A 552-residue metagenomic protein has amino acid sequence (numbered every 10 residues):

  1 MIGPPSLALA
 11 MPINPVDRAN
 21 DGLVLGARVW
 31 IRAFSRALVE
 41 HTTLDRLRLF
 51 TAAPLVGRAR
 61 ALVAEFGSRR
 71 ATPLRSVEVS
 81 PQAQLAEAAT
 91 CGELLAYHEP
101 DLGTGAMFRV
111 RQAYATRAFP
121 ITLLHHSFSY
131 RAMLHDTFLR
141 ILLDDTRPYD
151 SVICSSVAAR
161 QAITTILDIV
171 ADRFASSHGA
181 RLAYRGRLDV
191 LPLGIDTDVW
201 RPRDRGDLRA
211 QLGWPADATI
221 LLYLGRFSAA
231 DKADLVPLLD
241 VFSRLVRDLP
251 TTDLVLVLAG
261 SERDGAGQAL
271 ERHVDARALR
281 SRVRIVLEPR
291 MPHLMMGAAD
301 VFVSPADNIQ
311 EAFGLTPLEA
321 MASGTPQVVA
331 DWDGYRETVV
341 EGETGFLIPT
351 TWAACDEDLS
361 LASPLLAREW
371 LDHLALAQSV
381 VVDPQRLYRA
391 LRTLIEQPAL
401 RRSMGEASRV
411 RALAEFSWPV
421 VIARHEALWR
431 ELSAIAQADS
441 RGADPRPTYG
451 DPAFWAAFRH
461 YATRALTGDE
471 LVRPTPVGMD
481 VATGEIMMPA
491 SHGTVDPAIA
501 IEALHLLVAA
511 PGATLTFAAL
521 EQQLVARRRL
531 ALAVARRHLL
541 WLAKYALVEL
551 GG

Functional and structural regions predicted by a protein language model:
G57-D145, I499, L524-V525, E549: Extended catalytic core of nucleotide-activated donor transferases of GT-like folds
A88-G92, E288-A299, A322, V340: Short acidic alpha-helix that forms the nucleotide-activated donor recognition element in Leloir-type transferases
L94, G297-A312, T325: Acidic donor-binding loop of glycosyltransferase active sites
F138-I141, D145-R205: A short, active-site helix/loop in glycosyltransferases that binds the activated sugar's phosphate group
D196-L287, A465-L466: Conserved catalytic-core segment of nucleotide-activated headgroup transferases in glycan assembly
G314-P317, Y335: Short glycine/serine-rich donor-binding loops of glycosyltransferases
P326-V329, V339, F346-L347: Short hydrophobic beta-strand element within catalytic cores of glycosyltransferases and related nucleotide-activated
L365-P511, T516-Q522, G552: C-terminal amphipathic helix plus adjacent low-complexity, charged tail appended to glycosyltransferase catalytic
